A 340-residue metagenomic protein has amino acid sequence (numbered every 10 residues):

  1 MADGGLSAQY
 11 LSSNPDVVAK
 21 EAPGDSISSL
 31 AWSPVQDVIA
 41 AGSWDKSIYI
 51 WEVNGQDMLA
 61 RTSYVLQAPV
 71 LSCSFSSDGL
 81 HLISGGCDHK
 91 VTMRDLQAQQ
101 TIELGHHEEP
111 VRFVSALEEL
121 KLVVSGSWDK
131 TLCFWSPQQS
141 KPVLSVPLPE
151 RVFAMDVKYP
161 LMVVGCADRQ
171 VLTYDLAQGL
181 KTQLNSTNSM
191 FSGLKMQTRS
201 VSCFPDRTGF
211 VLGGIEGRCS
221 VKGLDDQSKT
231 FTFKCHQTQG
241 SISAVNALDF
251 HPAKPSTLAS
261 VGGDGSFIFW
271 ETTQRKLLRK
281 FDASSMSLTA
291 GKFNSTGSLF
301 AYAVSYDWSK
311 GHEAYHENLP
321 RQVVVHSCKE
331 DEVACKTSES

Functional and structural regions predicted by a protein language model:
A2-Y10, K195-R199, S228-S241, K276-S340: Terminal intrinsically disordered, low-complexity extensions flanking WD-repeat/beta-propeller proteins
D3-D25, G55-M58, T230-K234: A short helix->beta-strand "capping" segment at the edge of beta-propeller domains
K20-I27, S63-L71, G105-V111, V146-V152 (+3 more regions): WD40/WD-repeat beta-propeller blade N-cap
D25-S28, D37, D45-Y49, A68-L71 (+12 more regions): Short coil/turn segments within WD40 beta-propeller repeats
L30-Q36, C73-G79, V114-L120, D156-L161 (+4 more regions): Loop/turn segments within WD40 beta-propeller blades
I39-S43, L82-G86, V123-S127, M162-C166 (+3 more regions): Conserved beta-strand element within WD40/beta-propeller blades
V53-Q56, L96-Q99, P137-Q139, L176-G179 (+3 more regions): Short loop/turn segments that connect beta-strands within beta-propeller blades
